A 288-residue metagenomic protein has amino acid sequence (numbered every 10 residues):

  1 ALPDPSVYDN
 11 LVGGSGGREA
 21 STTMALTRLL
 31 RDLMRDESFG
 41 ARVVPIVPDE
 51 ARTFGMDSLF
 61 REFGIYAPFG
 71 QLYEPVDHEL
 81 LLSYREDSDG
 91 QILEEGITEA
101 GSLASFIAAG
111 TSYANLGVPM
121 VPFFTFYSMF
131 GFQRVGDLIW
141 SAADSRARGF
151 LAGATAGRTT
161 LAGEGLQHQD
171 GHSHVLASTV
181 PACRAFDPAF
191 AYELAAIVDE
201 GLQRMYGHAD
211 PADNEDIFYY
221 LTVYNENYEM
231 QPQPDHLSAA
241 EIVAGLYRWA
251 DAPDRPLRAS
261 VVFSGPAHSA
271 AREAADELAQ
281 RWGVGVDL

Functional and structural regions predicted by a protein language model:
A1-Q231, S238-E241: Thiamine diphosphate
G207, A239-D287: Long hydrophobic segments that form regular secondary structure
